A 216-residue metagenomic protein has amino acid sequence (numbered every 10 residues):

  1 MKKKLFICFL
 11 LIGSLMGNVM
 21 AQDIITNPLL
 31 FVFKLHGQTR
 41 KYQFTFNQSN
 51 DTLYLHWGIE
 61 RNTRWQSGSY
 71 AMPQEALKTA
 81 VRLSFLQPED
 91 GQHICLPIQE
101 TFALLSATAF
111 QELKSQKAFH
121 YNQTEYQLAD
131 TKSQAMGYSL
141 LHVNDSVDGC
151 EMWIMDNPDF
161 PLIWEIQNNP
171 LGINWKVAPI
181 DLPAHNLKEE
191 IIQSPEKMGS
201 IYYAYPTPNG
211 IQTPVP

Functional and structural regions predicted by a protein language model:
K4-L15: Sec-dependent N-terminal signal peptides
M16-A21: Sec/Tat signal peptide C-region and signal peptidase I cleavage site
Q22-Q87, C95-P216: Acidic, serine/threonine-rich low-complexity disordered tracts
